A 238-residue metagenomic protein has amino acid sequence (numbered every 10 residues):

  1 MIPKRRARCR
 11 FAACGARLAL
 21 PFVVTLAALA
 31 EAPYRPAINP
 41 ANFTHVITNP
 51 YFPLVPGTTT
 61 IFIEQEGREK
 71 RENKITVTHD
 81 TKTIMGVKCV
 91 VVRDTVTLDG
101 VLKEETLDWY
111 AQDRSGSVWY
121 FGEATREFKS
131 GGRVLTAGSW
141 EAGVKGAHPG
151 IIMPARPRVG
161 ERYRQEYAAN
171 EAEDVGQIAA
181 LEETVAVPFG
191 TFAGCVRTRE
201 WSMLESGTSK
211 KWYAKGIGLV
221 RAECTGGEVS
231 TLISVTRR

Functional and structural regions predicted by a protein language model:
M1-C14: N-terminal secretory signal peptides that target proteins for export/translocation
R8, V24-T25, A186: N-terminal non-cleavable signal-anchor helices
G15-A27: Bacterial N-terminal signal peptides
A30-R238: Conserved functional acidic sites
